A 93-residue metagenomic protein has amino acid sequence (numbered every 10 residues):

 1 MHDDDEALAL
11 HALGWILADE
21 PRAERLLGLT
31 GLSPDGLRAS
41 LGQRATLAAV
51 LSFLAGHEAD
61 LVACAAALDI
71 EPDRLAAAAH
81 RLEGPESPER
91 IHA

Functional and structural regions predicted by a protein language model:
M1-A93: Metal- and O2-centered redox machinery and metal/ROS homeostasis
